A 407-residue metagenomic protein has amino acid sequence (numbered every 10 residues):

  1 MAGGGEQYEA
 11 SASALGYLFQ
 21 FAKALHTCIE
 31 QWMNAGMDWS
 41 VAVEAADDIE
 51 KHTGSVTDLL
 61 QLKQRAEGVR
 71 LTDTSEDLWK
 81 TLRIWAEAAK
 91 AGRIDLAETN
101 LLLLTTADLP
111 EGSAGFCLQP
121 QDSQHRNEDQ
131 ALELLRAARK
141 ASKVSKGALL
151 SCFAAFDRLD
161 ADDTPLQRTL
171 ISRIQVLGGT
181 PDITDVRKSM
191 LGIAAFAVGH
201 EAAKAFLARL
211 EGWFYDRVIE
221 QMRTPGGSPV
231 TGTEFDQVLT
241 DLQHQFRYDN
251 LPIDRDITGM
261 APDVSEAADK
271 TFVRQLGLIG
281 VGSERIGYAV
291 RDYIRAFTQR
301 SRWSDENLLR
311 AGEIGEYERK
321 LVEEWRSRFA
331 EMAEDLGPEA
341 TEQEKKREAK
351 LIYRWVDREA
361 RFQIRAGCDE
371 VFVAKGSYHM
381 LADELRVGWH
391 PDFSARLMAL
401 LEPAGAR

Functional and structural regions predicted by a protein language model:
M1-S11, Q64-I364: Acidic metal-coordinating catalytic centers involved in nucleic-acid phosphodiester chemistry
A2-E6, S11-L18, A22-I29, G376 (+3 more regions): Basic, amphipathic N-terminal segments that precede the first structured/catalytic domain
S13-A14, Q20-R83: Catalytic centers of nucleases
R358-R407: Hydrophobic, glycine-enriched assembly/anchoring segments
